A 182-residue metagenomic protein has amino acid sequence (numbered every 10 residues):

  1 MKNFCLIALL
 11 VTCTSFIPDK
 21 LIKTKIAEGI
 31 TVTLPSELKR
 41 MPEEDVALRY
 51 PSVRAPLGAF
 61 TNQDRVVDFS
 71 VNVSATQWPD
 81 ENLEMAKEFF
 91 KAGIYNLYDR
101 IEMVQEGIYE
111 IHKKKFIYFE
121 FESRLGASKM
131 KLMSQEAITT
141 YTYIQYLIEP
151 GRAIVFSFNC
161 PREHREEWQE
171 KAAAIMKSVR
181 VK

Functional and structural regions predicted by a protein language model:
F4-C13: Sec-dependent N-terminal signal peptides
P18-E37: Short N-terminal segments immediately surrounding and downstream of signal-peptide cleavage
I30, S36-R40, G151-K182: Surface-exposed amphipathic alpha-helical segments
T33-M85, N96: Secretory pathway targeting signatures of secreted, lumenal, and periplasmic proteins
T61-N62, I111, Q145-P150: Short glycine/proline-enriched loop/turn "hinge" motifs that connect secondary-structure elements and lie
T76-W78, E110, S123-G126, P161-H164: Solvent-exposed loop/turn segments at secondary-structure junctions within structured extracellular/periplasmic domains
N82-N96, F121-S123, E163-K182: A short, hydrophobic/aromatic-rich structural module that often spans a beta strand with its adjoining loop
K87-Q145: Signature of long, low-cysteine stretches enriched in small and polar/charged residues
